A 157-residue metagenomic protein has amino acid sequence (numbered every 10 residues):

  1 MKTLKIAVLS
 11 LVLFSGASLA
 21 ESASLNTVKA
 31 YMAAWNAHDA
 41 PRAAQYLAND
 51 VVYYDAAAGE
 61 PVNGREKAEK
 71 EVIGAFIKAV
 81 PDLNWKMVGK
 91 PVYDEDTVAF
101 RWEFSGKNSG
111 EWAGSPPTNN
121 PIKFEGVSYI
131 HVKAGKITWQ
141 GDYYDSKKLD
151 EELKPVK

Functional and structural regions predicted by a protein language model:
M1-V8: Bacterial N-terminal signal peptides that target proteins for export
V12-N49, P155-K157: Short, low-complexity N-terminal intrinsically disordered segments enriched in polar/charged residues
Y31, R42-A44, V51, G64 (+4 more regions): Hydrophobic pocket/interface hotspot
Q45-D94: A solvent-exposed, acidic/Ser-Thr-rich amphipathic alpha-helical stretch
L47, D55, F104-G106, Y144: Short beta-strand segments enriched in hydrophobic/aromatic residues within well-folded beta-rich domains
P81-L83, D94-D96, P116-F124: A generic structural micro-feature
E103-A134: Exposed beta-sheet edge and beta->alpha loop/turn motif
T138-K157: Low-complexity, intrinsically disordered terminal/linker segments enriched in charged and Gly/Pro repeats
